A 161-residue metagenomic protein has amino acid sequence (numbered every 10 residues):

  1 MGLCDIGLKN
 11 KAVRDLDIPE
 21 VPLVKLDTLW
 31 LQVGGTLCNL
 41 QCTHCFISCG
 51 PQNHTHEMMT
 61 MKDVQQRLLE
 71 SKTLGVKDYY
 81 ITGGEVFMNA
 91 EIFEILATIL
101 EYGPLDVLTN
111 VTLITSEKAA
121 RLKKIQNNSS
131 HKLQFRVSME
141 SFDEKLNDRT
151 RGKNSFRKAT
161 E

Functional and structural regions predicted by a protein language model:
M1-L31: N-terminal [4Fe-4S]-dependent radical SAM core
P22-K62: Canonical Radical SAM [4Fe-4S] cluster-binding loop centered on the CxxxCxxC motif and its immediate flanking residues
T28-W30, D78-Y80, P104-L108, K132-R136: Structural preference for beta-strand elements that scaffold enzyme active sites
V33-G34, T82-G83, N110: A secondary-structure boundary/capping signal
C42, G83-G84: Conserved phosphate-binding and hydrolysis motifs of nucleotide-dependent enzymes
Q52-Q66, E85-N127, F135-E161: Canonical radical SAM enzyme core domain
